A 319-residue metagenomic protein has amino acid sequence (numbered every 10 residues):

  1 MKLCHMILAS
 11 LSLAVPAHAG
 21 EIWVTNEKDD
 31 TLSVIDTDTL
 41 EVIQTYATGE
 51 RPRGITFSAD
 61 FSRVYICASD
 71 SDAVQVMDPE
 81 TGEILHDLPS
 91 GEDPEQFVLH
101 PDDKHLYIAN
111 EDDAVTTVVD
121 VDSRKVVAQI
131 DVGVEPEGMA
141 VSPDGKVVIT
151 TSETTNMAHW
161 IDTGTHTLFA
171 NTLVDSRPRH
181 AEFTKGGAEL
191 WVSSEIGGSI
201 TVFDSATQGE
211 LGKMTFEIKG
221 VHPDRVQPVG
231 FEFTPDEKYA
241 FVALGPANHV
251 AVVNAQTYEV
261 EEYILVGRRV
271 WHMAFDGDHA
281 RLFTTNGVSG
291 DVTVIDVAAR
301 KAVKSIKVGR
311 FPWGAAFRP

Functional and structural regions predicted by a protein language model:
M1-H5: Positively charged n-region of N-terminal signal peptides that target proteins for export
M6-I7, A17: Cleavable N-terminal signal peptides
S12, P16-P319: Predominantly soluble domains enriched in secretory-pathway, periplasmic, or organellar proteins
